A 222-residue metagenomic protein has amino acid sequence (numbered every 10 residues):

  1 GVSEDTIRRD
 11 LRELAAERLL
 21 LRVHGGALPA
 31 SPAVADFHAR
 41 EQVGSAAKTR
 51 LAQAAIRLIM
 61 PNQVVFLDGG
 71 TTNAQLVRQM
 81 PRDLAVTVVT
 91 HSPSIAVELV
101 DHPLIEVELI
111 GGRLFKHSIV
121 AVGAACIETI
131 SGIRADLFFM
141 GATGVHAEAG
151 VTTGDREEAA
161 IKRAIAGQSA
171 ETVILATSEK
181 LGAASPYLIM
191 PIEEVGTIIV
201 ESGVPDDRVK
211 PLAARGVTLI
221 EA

Functional and structural regions predicted by a protein language model:
G1-F66, G70-T71, V77-A85, V89 (+2 more regions): HTH-adjacent hinge/linker in prokaryotic transcriptional regulators
G1-V2, A16, S94-A222: Conserved phosphate- and dinucleotide-binding cores of soluble alpha/beta proteins, encompassing both enzyme active
